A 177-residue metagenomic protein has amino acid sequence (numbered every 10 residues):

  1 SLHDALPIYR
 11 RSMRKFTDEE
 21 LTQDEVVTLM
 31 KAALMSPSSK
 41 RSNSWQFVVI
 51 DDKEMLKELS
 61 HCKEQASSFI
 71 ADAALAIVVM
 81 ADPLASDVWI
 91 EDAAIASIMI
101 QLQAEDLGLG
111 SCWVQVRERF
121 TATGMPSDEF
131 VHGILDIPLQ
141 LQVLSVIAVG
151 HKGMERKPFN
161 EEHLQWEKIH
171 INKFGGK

Functional and structural regions predicted by a protein language model:
S1-K177: Acidic, surface-exposed loops and disordered segments
